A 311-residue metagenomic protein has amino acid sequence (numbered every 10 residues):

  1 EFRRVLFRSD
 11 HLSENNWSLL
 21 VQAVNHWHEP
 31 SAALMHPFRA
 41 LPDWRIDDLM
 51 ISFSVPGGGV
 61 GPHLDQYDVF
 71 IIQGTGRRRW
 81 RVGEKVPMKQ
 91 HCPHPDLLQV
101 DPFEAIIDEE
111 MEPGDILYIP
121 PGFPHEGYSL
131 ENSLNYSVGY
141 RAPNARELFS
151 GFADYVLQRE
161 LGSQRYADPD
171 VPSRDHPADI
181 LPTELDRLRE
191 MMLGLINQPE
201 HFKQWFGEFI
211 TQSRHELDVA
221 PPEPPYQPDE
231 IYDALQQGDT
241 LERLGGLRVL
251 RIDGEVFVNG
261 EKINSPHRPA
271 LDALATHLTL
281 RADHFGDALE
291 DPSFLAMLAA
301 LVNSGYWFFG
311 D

Functional and structural regions predicted by a protein language model:
E1-L6: Short, small-residue-biased leader/transition segments that mark boundaries at the very start of proteins
F53-V55, D65, V69-W80, E84-K85 (+1 more regions): Short, conserved beta-strand element in jelly-roll/cupin
V60, W80-R81, D108, P124-L130 (+1 more regions): Short beta-strand His + acidic residue motifs that chelate non-heme Fe in jelly-roll/DSBH and cupin folds
G74, E109-Y128: Conserved metal-binding segment of the jelly-roll/cupin
E126-H201: A conserved active-site cap/scaffold subdomain adjacent to cofactor or substrate pockets
N197-A275, A299, G310-D311: Acidic, low-complexity/disordered tracts enriched in E/D and polar residues
P269-E290: Short acidic, hydrophobic short linear motifs in intrinsically disordered regions
A288-N303: Short amphipathic alpha-helical interaction segments
